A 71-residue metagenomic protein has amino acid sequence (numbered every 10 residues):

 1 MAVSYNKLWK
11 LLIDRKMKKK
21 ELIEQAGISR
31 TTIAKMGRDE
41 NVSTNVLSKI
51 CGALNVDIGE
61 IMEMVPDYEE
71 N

Functional and structural regions predicted by a protein language model:
A2, K10-L11, R15, K35 (+1 more regions): Short, charged recognition helix plus adjacent turn of helix-turn-helix-like nucleic-acid-binding domains
N6-Q25: Short basic helix-loop element that most often maps to the first helix and adjoining turn of HTH DNA-binding modules
L22, I33, I61: Conserved hydrophobic/aromatic packing and binding residues within compact polymer-binding modules
I28-V42: Recognition helix of helix-turn-helix/homeodomain-like DNA-binding domains that insert into the DNA major groove
D39-G52: Short, basic-rich loop-to-helix N-cap that marks the start of a DNA-contacting helix
